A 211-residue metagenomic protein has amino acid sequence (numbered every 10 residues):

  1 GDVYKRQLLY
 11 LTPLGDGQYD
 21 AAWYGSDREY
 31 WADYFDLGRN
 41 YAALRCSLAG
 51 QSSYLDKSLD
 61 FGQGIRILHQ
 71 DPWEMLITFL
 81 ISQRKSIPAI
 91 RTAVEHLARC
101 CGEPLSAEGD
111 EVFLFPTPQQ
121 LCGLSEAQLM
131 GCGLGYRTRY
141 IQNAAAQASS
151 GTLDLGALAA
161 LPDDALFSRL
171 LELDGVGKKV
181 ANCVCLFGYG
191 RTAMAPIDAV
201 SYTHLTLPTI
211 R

Functional and structural regions predicted by a protein language model:
G1-L205, R211: HhH-family (HhH-GPD) DNA N-glycosylase catalytic core used in base-excision repair
